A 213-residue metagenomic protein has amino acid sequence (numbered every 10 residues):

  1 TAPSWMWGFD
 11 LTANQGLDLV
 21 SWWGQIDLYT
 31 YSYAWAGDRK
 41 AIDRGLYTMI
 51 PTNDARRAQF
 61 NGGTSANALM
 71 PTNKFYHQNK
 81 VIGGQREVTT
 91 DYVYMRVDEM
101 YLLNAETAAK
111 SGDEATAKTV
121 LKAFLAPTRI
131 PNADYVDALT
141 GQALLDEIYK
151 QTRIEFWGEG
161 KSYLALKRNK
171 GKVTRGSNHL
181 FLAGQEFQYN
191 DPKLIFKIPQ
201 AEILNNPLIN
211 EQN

Functional and structural regions predicted by a protein language model:
T1-G24, Y33-W35, T48-N213: Acidic/polar-rich alpha-helix caps and helix-coil junctions
L28-R44: Short, cationic low-complexity segments
